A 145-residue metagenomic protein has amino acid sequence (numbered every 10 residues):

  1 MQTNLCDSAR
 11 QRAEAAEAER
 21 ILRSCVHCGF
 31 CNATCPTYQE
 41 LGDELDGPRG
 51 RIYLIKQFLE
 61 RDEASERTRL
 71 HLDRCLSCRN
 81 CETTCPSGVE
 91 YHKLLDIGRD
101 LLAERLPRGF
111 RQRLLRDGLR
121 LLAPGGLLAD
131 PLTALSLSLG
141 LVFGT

Functional and structural regions predicted by a protein language model:
M1-A15: A detector for short, charged/polar N-terminal pre-domain segments
A13-A15, E19-L22, I52-T145: Iron-sulfur-cluster electron-transfer modules
G29: Residues that scaffold, gate, or flank divalent-cation-dependent active/transport sites
A33-P36, E40-D43, P86-E90: Short functional micro-motifs and their immediate structural scaffolds
Y38-K56: Short amphipathic helix-turn modules centered on a small-residue break
